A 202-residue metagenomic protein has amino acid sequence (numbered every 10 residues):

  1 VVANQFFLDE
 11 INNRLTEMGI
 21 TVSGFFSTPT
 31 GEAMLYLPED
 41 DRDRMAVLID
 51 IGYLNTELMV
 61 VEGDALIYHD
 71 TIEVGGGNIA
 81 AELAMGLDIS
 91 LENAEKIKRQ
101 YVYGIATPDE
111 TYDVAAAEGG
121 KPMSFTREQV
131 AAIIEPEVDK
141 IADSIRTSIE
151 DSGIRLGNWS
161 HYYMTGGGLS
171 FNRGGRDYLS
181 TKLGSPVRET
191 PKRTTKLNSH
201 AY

Functional and structural regions predicted by a protein language model:
V1-A46, S90, G104-G120, S124-A131 (+2 more regions): Nucleotide/phosphate-binding catalytic cleft detector across ATP-hydrolyzing and phosphate-transferring enzymes
A3, I105, G157-T181: Glycine-rich phosphate-binding loops at beta-strand->alpha-helix junctions
N4-F25, G63-R99: Glycine-rich phosphate-binding loop plus the immediately following alpha-helix
E39-Y68, L83: Gly/Thr-rich phosphate-binding beta-strand-loop-beta motif of the actin/hexokinase/Hsp70
V60-E62, T71, G166-G168, P191-R193: Active-site proximal loops enriched in glycine and acidic residues that flank catalytic Cys/His/Asp and coordinate
A81, A132, P136-D143, T147 (+3 more regions): Feature representing long, continuous alpha-helical segments
A142-H161: Phosphate/pyrophosphate-binding loops at sites that engage ATP/ADP/AMP, CoA/4′-phosphopantetheine, polyphosphate
R188-Y202: Glycine-rich phosphate-binding/hydrolytic loop that grips phosphoryl groups
